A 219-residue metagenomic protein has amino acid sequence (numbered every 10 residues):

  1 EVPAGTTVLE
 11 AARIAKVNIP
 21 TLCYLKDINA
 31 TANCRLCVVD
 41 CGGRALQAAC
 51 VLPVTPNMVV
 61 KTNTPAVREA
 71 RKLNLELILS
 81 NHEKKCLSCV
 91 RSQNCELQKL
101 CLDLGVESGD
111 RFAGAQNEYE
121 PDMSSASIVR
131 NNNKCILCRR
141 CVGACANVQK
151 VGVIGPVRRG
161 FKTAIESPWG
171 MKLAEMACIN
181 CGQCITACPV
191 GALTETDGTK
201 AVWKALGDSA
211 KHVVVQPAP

Functional and structural regions predicted by a protein language model:
E1-T6: Short, contiguous acidic and Ser/Thr-rich linear segments
V8-G42: A basic, amphipathic helix-loop patch mediating RNA/tRNA/ribosome contacts
R35-N180, T186, L193-Q216: Fe-S ferredoxin-like electron-transfer domains and their immediately adjacent linker/connector regions across
